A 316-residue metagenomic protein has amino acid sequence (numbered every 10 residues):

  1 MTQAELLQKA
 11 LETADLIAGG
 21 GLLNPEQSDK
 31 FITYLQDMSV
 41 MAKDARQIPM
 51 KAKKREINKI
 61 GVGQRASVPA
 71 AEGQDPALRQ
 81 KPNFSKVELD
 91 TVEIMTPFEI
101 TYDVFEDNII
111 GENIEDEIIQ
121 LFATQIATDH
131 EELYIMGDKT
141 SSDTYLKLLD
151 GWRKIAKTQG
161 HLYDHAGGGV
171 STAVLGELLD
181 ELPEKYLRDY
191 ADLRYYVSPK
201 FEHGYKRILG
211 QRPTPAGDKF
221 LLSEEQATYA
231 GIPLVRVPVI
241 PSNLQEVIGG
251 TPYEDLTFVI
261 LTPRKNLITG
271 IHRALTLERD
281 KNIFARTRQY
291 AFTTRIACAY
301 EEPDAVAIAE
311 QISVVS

Functional and structural regions predicted by a protein language model:
T2-S39, D44-K54, D150-V170, E177 (+1 more regions): Sequence/fold signature of self-assembling virion shell proteins
L16, V40, A127-M136, R188-D192 (+1 more regions): Intrinsically disordered or highly flexible coil/loop and linker segments, enriched in small and charged/polar residues
A18-E99: Assembly/oligomerization interface modules of large self-assembling protein complexes
A66-S67, N108, E131, G204-K206 (+1 more regions): Short helix/loop capping segments that flank catalytic or ligand/cofactor-binding pockets
M95, D192, T287: Extracellular structured ligand-interaction cores
Y102-E181, Q311-S316: Alpha-helical scaffold segments that mediate packing/assembly in large oligomeric complexes
E177-R212: Ordered core of a single globular domain
